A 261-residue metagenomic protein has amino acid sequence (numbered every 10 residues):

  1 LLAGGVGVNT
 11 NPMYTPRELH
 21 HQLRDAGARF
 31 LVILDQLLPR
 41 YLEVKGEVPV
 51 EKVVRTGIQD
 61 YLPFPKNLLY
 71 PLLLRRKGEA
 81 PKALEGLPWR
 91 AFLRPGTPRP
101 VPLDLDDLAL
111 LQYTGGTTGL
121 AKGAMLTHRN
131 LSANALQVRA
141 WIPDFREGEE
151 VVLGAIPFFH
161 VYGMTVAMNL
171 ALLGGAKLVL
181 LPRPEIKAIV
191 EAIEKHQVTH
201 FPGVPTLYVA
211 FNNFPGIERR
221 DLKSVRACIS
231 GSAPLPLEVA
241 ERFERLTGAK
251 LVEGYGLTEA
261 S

Functional and structural regions predicted by a protein language model:
L1-V8, P12-P16, R24-F30, E150-V151 (+3 more regions): A short helix-loop-beta submotif of the ANL/AMP-binding
L2-A91: Structural core segment of the AMP-binding/adenylate-forming
G4, G116-T117, G175, S232 (+1 more regions): Conserved G/P- and acidic residue-centered "switch" motifs that form tight phosphate/ATP-binding loops in soluble
N11, A155-H160, A233: Conserved AMP-binding
L31, L108, T114-T117, V152 (+6 more regions): Conserved S/T- and glycine-rich ATP-binding loop of Class I adenylate-forming
V53-R55, K195-G203, N212-S261: Gly/Ser/Thr-rich phosphate-binding loop
G96-D106, L111-G154, A176, R219: Conserved adenylate-forming
S132-V151, F159-H200, F214: Conserved AMP-binding/adenylation subdomain of ANL enzymes
